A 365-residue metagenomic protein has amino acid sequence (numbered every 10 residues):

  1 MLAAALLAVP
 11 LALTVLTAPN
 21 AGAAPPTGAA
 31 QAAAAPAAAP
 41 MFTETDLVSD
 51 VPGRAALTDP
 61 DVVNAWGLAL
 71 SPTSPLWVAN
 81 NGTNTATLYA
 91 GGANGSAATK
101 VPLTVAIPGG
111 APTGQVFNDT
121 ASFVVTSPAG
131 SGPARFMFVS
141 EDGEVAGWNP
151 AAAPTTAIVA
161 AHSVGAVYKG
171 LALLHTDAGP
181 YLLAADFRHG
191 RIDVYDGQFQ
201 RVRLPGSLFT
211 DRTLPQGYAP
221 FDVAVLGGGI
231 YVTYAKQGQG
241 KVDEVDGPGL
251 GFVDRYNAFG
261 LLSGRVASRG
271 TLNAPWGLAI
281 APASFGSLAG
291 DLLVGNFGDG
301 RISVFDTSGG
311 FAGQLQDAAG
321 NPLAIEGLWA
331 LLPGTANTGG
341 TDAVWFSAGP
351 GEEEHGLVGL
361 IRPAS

Functional and structural regions predicted by a protein language model:
M1-L6: N-terminal export and membrane-targeting signals
P10-S365: Sequence/structural signature of beta-propeller domains
